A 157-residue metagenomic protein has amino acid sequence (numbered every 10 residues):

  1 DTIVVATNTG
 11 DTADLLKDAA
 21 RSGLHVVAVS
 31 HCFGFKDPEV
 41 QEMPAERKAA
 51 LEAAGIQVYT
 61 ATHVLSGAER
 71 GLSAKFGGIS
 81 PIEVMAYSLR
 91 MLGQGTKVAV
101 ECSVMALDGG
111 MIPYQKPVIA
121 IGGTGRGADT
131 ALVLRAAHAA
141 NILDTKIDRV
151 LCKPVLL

Functional and structural regions predicted by a protein language model:
D1-L157: Conserved mixed alpha/beta catalytic, RNA-binding, or beta-rich assembly cores of soluble enzyme, regulatory
